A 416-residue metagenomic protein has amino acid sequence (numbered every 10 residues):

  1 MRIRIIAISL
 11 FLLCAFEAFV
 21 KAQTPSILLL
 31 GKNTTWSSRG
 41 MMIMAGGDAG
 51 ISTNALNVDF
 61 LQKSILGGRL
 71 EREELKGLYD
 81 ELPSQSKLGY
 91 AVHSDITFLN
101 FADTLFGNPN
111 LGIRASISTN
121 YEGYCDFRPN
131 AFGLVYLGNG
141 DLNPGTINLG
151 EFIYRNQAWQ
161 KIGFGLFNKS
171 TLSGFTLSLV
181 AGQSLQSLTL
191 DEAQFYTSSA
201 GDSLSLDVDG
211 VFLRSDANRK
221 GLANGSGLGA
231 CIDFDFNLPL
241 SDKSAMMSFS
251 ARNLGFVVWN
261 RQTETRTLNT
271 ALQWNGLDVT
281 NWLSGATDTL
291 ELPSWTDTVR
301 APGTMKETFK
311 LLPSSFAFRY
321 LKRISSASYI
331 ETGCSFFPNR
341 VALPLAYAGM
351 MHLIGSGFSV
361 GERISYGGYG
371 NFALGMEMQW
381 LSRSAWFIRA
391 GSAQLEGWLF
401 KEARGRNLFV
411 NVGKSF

Functional and structural regions predicted by a protein language model:
M1-W36: Cleavable N-terminal export/targeting peptides
T24-L222, D242, R266-L290, I388-A393 (+3 more regions): A subset of solvent-exposed loop/turn segments in beta-rich extracellular surface proteins, enriched in glycine
A45, I113-I117, S173-L177, M247-F249 (+7 more regions): Membrane-embedded beta-strand positions of outer-membrane beta-barrel proteins
L88-D95, N156-I162, S226-I232, L312-F316 (+3 more regions): Residues that define the transmembrane beta-barrel architecture of outer-membrane proteins
Y90-T104, A115, I162-S170, L179 (+7 more regions): Residues on the lipid-exposed face of transmembrane beta-strands in outer-membrane beta-barrel proteins
F106-N108, K169-T171, S241-K243, S325-A327 (+3 more regions): Outer-membrane beta-barrel channels and translocator barrels
K220-L222, A327-P338, A346-Y369, L374 (+2 more regions): Transmembrane beta-strand segments that form the barrel wall of outer-membrane beta-barrel proteins
D233-N237, S248-R252, S284-F358: Detector for outer-membrane/organellar transmembrane beta-barrel domains, recognizing the amphipathic beta-strand
